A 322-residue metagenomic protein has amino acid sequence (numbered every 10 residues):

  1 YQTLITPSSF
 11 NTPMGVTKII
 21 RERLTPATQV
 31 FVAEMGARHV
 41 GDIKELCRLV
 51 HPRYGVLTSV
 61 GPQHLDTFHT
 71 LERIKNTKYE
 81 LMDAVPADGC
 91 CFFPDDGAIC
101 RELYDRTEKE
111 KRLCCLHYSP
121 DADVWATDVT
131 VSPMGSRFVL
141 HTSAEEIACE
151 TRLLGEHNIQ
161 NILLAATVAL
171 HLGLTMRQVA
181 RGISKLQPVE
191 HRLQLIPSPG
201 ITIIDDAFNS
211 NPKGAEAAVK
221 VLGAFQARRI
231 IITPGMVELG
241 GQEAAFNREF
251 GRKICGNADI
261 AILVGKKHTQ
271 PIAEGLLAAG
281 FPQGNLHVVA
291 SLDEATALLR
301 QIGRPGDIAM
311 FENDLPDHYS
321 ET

Functional and structural regions predicted by a protein language model:
Y1-E80, M176-Q178: ATP-dependent carboxylate-amine ligase catalytic core
V16-K18, R23, A37-L65, Y104-E146 (+1 more regions): Extended acidic/charged loop-beta regions that coordinate divalent cations and stabilize anionic phosphate/carboxylate
E34, L46, T58, I74 (+8 more regions): Residue-level signal for inorganic ion chemistry
V50-P62, R137, I147-P188, E216: A conserved, hydrophobic alpha-helical segment in the catalytic core of large ATP/adenylate-utilizing enzymes
Y54-G61, C90-F92, R229-T233: Conserved beta-strand/loop subsegment of P-loop NTPase cores
V85-C90, E108-K111, A258, F281-G284: A short helix->loop->beta-strand "cap" motif at the edges of active sites that frequently abuts
K109-P133, E150-E156, A180-S184, Q194 (+2 more regions): Beta-strand->loop->alpha-helix junctions that form or flank phosphate-binding loops in nucleotide-handling enzymes
T167-T322: ATP-dependent carboxylate-amine ligase
